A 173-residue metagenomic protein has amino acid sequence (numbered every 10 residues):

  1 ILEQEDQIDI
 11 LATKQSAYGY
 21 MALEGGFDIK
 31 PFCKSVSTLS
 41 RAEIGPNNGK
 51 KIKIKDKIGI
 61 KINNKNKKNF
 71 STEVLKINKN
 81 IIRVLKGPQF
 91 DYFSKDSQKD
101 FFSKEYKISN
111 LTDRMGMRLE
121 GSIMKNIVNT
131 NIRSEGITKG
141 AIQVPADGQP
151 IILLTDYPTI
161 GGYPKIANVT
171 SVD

Functional and structural regions predicted by a protein language model:
I1-D173: Conserved "landmark" site that anchors the functional core of diverse proteins
